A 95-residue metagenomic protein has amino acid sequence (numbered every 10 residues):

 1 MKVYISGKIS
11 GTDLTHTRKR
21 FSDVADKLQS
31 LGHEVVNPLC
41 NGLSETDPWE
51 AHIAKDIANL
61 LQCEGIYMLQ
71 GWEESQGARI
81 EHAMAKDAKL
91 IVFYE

Functional and structural regions predicted by a protein language model:
M1-E95: Conserved catalytic or regulatory cores that recognize and/or transform ribose-phosphate-containing ligands
